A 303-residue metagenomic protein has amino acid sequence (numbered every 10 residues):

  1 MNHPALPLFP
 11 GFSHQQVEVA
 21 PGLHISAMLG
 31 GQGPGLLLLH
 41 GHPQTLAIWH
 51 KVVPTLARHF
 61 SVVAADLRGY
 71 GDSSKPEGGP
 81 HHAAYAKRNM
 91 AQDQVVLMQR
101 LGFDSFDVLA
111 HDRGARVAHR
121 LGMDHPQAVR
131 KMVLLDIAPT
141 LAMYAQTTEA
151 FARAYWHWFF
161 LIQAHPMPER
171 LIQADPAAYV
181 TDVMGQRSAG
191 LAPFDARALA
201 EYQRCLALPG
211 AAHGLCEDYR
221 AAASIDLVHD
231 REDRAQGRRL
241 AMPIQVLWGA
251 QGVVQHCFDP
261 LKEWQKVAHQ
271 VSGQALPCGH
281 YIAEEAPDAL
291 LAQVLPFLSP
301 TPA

Functional and structural regions predicted by a protein language model:
N2-M28, G35, I48, V63 (+4 more regions): Flexible "cap/lid" subdomain of the alpha/beta-hydrolase fold that forms the substrate-access gate
G33, G41-Q44: Active-site glycine-rich loops that stabilize anionic/oxyanionic intermediates across multiple enzyme folds
H40-H42, A110-H111: Conserved alpha/beta-hydrolase "nucleophile elbow" surrounding the catalytic nucleophile
P43, H50, L291: Conserved catalytic core of two-component sensor histidine kinases
A47-S61: Short amphipathic alpha-helix adjacent to the substrate-entry channel of hydrolases
G279-L291: Catalytic histidine-centered segment of alpha/beta-hydrolase-like enzymes
